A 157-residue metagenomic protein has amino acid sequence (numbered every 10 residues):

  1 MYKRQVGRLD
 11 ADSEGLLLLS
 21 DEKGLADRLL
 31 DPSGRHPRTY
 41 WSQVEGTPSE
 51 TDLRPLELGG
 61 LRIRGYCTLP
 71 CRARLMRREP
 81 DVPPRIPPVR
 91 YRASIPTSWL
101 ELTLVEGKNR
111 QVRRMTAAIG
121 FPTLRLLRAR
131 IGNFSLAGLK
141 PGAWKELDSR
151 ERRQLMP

Functional and structural regions predicted by a protein language model:
K3-P157: RNA pseudouridine synthases
